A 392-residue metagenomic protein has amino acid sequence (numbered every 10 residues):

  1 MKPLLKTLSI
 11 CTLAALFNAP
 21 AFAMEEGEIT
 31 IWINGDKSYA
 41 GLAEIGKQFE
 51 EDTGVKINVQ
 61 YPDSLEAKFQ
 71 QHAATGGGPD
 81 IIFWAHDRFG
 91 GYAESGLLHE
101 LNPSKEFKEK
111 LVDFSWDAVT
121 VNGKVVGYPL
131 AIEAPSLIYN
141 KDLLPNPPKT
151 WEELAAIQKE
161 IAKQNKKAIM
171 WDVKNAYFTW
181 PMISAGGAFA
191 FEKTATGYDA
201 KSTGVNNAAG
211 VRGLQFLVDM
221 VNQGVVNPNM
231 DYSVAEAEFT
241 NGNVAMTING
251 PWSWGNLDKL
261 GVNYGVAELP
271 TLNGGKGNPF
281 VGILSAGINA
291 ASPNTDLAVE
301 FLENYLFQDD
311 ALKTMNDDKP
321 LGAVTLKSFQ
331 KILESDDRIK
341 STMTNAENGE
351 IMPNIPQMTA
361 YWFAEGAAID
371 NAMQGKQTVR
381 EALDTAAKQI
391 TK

Functional and structural regions predicted by a protein language model:
L8-C11, F22-G91, K105, N273-G274 (+5 more regions): Conserved N-terminal structural module of periplasmic/extracytoplasmic solute-binding proteins
G27, H86-S136, N146-Q158, K163 (+2 more regions): Hinge/lid segment of periplasmic solute-binding proteins
G41, Q164, L302-T325: Periplasmic-binding protein-like
E44-D113, T120, V126, K141-K149 (+4 more regions): Extracytoplasmic "Venus flytrap"/periplasmic binding protein-like
G90-L97, F114-E152, V173-D199, V281-I288 (+1 more regions): Periplasmic solute-binding protein
Q158, D199-N229: Glycine-centered hinge/linker elements that transmit conformational signals in sensory and ligand-binding systems
Q215-N294: Extracytoplasmic/periplasmic substrate-binding proteins
A267, M315-A364, N371: Long, aromatic- and glycine/proline-rich binding clefts that accommodate carbohydrate-like moieties
